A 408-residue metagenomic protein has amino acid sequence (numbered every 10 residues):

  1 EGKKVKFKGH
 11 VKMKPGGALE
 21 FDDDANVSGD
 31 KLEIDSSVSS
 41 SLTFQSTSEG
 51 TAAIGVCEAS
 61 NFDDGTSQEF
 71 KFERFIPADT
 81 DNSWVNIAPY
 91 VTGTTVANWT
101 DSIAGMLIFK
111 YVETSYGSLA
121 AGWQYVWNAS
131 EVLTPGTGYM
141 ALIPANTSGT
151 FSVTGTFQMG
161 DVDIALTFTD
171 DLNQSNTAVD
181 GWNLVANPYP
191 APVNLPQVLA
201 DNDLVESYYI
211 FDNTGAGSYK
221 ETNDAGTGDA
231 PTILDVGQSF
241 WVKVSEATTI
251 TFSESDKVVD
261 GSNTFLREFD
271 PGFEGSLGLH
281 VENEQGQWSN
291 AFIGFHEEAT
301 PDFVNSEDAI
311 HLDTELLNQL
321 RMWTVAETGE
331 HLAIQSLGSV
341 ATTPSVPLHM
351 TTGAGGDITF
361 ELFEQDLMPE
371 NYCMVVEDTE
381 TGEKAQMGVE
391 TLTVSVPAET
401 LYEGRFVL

Functional and structural regions predicted by a protein language model:
E1-G65, E73, G122-N128, G136 (+2 more regions): Extracellular beta-sheet-rich ligand-binding/adhesion modules
D23, S36, S46, A88-V91 (+2 more regions): Glycine-rich, histidine-containing beta strand-loop boundary motifs that form or position
S36, T80-N82, S102, A309 (+2 more regions): Coil residues (strongly favoring Ser/Thr
S41-S46, E69-W84, P89, E254-K257 (+1 more regions): Boundary/junction segments of secreted and surface-exposed precursor proteins
T47-A97, L172-N173, T177, P190: Extracellular, surface-exposed repeat architectures
A97-I103, L195: Acidic/polar, solvent-exposed loop/turn segments
L107-E113: Solvent-exposed adhesion/ligand-recognition segments of exported proteins
S115-T134, G138-L408: Compositionally biased Ser/Thr/Gly- and acidic/asparagine-rich, proline-interspersed low-complexity stretches
